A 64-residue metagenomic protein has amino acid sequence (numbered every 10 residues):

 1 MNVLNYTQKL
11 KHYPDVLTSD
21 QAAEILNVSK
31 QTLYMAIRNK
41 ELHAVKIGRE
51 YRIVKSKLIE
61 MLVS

Functional and structural regions predicted by a protein language model:
M1-I25, Q31, M35, K55-S64: Basic Lys/Arg-rich amphipathic helical interaction modules
L26-R52: Major-groove DNA-recognition helix of helix-turn-helix-type DNA-binding domains
